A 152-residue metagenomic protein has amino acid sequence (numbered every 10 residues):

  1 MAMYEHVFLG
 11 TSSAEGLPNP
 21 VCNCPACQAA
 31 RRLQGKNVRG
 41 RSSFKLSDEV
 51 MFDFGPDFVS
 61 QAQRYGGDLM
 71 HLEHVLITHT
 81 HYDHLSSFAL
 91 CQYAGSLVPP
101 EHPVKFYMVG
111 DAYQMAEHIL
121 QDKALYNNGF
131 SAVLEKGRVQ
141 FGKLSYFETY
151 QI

Functional and structural regions predicted by a protein language model:
M1-V7: Extreme N-terminal starter segment of soluble prokaryotic enzymes
V7, H74, K105-Y107: A structural signal for isolated positions on well-ordered beta-strands in alpha/beta enzyme cores
F8-G10, D48, F54, Q151: Pocket-edge structural micro-motifs
L17-L76, T80, S86-L97: Pre-active-site segment of Zn-dependent metallo-hydrolases
Y82-D83, I152: Short glycine-rich anion-binding loops that position phosphate/pyrophosphate groups of nucleotides and phosphorylated
P100-V104, M108-I152: Metallo-beta-lactamase
